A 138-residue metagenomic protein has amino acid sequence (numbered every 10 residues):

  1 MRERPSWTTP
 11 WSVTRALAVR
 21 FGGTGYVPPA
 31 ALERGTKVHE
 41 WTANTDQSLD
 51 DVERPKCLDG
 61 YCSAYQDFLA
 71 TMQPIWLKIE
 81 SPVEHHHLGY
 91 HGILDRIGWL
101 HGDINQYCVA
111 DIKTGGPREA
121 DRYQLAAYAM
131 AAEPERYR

Functional and structural regions predicted by a protein language model:
M1-I93: Metal-dependent nuclease catalytic cores that hydrolyze phosphodiester bonds in DNA/RNA, characterized by
L77-R138: Mg2+/Mn2+-dependent nuclease catalytic core
